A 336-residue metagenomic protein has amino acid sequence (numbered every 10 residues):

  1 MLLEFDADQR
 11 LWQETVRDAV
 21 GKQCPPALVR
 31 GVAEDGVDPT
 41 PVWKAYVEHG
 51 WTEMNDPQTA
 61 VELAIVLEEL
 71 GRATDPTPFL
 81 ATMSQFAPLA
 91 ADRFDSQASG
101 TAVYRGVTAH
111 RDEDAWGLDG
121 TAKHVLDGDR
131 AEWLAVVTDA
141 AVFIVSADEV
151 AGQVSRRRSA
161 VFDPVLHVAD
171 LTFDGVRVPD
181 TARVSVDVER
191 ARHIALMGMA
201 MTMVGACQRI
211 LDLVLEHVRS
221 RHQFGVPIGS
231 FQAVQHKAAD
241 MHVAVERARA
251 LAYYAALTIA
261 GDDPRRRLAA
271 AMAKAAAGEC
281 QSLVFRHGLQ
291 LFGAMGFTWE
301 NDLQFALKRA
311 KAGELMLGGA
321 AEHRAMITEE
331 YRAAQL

Functional and structural regions predicted by a protein language model:
M1-A73, R111, H193-L336: Alpha-helical interface subdomain recognition
Q58-T59, L70-G71, M83, A122 (+1 more regions): Short glycine-rich, polar/acidic loop-and-turn segments at beta strand-coil junctions
T59, L63-V66, D75-P88, D92: Hydrophobic alpha-helical segments that drive targeting, anchoring, or assembly
P78-L80, P88-Q208, D212, E216: FAD-binding core of flavoproteins
